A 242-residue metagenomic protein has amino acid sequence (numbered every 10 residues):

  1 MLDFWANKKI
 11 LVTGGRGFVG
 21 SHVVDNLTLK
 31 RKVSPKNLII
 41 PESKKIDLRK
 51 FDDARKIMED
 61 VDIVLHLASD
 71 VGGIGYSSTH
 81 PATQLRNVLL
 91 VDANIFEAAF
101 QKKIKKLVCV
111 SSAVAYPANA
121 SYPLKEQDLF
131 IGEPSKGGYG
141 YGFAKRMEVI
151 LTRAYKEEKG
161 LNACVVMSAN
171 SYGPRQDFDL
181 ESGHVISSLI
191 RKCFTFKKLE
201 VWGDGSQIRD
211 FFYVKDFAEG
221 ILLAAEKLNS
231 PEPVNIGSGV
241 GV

Functional and structural regions predicted by a protein language model:
L2, K8-T28: N-terminal Rossmann NAD(P)H-binding glycine-rich loop of SDR-like oxidoreductase domains
K30-A54: Adenosine-cofactor binding site in Rossmann-like domains, unifying the SAM/SAH pocket of S-adenosylmethionine-dependent
L48, D52-V88, A98-Q101: NAD(P)H-binding glycine-rich loop region in Rossmannoid oxidoreductase-like domains and their noncatalytic homologs
I74, C109-L124, G140-R146, E157-E158 (+1 more regions): Conserved catalytic-site region of short-chain dehydrogenase/reductase
L85, L89, G137-V149, D179-S187 (+2 more regions): Short-chain dehydrogenase/reductase
A93-G138, C164: Conserved Rossmann-fold NAD(P)-dependent oxidoreductase catalytic core, especially the SDR/UDP-sugar
A120, R146, S171-S187, K197-K198 (+4 more regions): Glycine/proline-rich active-site loop of Rossmann-fold NAD(P)-dependent oxidoreductases
K136-A169, I190-F196: Active-site Tyr-X1-5-Lys
